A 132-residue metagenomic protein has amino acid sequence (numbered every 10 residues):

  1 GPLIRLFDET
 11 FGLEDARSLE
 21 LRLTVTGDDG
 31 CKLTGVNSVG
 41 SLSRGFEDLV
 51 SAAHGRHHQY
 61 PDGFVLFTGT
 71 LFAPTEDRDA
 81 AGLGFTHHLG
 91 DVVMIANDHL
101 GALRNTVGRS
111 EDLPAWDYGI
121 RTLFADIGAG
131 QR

Functional and structural regions predicted by a protein language model:
G1-V50, I120-Q131: Glycine-enriched loop-and-adjacent helix/strand subsegments that border the catalytic/binding cleft of enzyme cores
P2-L3, D8, E76-R132: Charged, cofactor-coupling segments
V25-G27, V36, F64, G69-T70 (+3 more regions): Active-site proximal loops enriched in glycine and acidic residues that flank catalytic Cys/His/Asp and coordinate
D28, G55-H58, D98: Generic secondary-structure signature for well-ordered alpha-helical cores
K32-G35, H58, R104-T106: Extended hydrophobic-aromatic, low-complexity segments
D48-H87: A conserved acidic, glycine/proline-rich C-terminal tail/linker
